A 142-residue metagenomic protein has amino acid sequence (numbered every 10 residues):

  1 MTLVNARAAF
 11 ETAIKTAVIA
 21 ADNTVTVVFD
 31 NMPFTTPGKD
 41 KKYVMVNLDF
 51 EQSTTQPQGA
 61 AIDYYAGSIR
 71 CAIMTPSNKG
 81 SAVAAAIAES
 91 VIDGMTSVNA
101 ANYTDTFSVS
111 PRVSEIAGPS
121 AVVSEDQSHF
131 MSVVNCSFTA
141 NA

Functional and structural regions predicted by a protein language model:
M1-V28, D49-A142: Charged, amphipathic alpha-helical segments and their flanking helix caps
V28-D40: Short acidic low-complexity segments
K39-F50: A short, hydrophobic beta-strand-centered structural micro-motif
